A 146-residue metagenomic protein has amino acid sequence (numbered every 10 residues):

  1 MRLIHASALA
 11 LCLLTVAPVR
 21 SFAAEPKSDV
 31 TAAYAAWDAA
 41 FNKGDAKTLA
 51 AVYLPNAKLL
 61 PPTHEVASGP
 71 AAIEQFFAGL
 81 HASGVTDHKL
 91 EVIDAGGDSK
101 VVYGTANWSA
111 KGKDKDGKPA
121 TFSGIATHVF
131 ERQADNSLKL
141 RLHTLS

Functional and structural regions predicted by a protein language model:
M1-I4: Positively charged n-region of N-terminal signal peptides that target proteins for export
A6-A17: Bacterial N-terminal signal peptides
F22-A51, K58-S146: A beta-strand edge to alpha-helix "cap/lid" segment located at domain peripheries
